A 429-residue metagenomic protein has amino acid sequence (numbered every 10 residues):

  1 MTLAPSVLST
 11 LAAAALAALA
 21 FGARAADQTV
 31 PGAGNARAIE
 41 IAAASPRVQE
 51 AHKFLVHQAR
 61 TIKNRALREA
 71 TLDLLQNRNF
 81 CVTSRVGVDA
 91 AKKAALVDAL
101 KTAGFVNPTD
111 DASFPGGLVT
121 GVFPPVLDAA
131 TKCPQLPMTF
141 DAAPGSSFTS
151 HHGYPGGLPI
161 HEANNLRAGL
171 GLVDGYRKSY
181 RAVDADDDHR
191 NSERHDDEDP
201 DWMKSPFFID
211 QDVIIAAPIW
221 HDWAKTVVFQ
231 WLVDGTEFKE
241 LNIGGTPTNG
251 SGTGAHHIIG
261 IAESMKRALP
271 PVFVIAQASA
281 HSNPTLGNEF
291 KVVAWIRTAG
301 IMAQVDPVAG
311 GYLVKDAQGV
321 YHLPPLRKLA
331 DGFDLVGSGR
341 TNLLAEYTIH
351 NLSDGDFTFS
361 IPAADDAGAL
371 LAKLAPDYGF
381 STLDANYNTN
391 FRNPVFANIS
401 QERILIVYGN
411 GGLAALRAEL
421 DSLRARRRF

Functional and structural regions predicted by a protein language model:
M1-L11: Bacterial N-terminal signal peptides that target proteins for export
A26-H57, E69, A182-D186, L313-F429: Non-catalytic terminal regions of proteins
P31-G244: Acidic/His-rich, divalent-metal-binding segments that scaffold phosphate/diphosphate chemistry
H161, D186-L352, D356-I361: Divalent metal-dependent catalytic cores for phosphoryl transfer on phosphate-bearing substrates
